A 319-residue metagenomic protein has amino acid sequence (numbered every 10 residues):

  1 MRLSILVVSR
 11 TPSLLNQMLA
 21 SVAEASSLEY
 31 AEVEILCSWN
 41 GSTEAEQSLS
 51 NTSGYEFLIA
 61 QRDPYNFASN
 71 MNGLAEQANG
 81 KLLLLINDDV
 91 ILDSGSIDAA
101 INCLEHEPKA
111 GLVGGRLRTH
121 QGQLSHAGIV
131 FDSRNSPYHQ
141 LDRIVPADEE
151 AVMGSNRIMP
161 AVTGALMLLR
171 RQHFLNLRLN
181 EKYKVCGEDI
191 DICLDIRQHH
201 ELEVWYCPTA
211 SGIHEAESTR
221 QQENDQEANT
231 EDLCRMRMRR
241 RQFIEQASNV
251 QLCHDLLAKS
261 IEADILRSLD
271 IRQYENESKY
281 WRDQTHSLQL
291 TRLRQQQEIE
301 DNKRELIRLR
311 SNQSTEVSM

Functional and structural regions predicted by a protein language model:
T11-S26: Short, well-formed alpha-helical segments that are part of the catalytic scaffolds of diverse glycosyltransferases
V22-D63: Acidic donor-binding segment of Leloir-type glycosyltransferases
Q61-A78: Glycine-rich, basic loop-to-helix element that forms the pyrophosphate-binding segment of sugar-nucleotide handling
A68, S136-H139, I144-L169: A recurrent flexible, glycine/aromatic-enriched loop bordering the glycosyltransferase active site that acts as
L83: Short aromatic/hydrophobic "clamp" motif used to bind/position activated sugar donors
I91-R134: Conserved donor NDP-sugar-binding/catalytic core segment of glycosyltransferases
M159-M167, R171, L175-Q198, L202-Y206 (+1 more regions): Donor nucleotide-sugar recognition loop
L194, Q198-N276, D283, L290: Active-site-adjacent helix/loop segment of glycosyltransferases that harbors family-specific signature motifs
